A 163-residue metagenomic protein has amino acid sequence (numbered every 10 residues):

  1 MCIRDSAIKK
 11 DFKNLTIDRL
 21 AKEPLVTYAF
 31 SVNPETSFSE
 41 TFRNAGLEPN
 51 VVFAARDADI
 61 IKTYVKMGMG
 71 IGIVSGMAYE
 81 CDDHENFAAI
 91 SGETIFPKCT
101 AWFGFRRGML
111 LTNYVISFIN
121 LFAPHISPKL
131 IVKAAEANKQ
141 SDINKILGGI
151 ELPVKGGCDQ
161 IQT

Functional and structural regions predicted by a protein language model:
M1-D5: Conserved small/polar residues in nucleotide/adenosyl-binding loops
K9-D11, P24-A45, L111-N120, I126-N138: Secondary-structure junction motif
F12-K13, D59-G108, S117, I146: Beta-alpha-beta core module
R19, P24, G46, G68-M69: Conserved functional loop/turn residues at catalytic and ligand-binding sites
T27-Y28, A54, G72, G104: Active-site-adjacent beta-strand anchor residues
E48-D57: Short beta-strand-to-loop elements that line the ligand-binding cleft of bilobed periplasmic-binding protein-like
S127-T163: N-terminal hydrophobic or amphipathic helices and topogenic motifs
